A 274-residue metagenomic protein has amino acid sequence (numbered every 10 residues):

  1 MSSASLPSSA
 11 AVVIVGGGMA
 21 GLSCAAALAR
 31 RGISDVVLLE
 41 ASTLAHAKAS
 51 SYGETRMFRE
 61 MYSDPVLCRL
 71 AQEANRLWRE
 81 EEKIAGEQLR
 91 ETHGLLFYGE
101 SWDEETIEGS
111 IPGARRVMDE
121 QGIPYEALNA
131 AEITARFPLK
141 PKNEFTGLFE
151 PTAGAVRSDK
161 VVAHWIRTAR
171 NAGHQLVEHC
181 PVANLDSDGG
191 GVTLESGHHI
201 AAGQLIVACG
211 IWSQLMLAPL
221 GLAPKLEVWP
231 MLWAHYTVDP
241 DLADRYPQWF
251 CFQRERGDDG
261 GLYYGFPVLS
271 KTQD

Functional and structural regions predicted by a protein language model:
L6-A20, V37: Beta1/beta-strand and adjacent pyrophosphate-binding region of the FAD-binding site in flavoprotein oxidoreductases
V13-V15, L39, I200-W212: Short hydrophobic core segments
A20, L44, W212: Conserved Rossmann-like nucleotide-cofactor binding loop
A26-R31, G86-G94, Q204-V207, I211-D274: Active-site substrate-recognition segment that forms the wall of the catalytic cavity or substrate channel
A29-S50: Glycine-rich FAD pyrophosphate-binding loop
T55-R136, E144-F145, L262-Y263: Dinucleotide-binding Rossmann-like beta1-alpha1 core, especially the glycine-rich loop that anchors the ADP
F137-F145, D186-G191: A short, glycine/Asx- and small/polar-enriched loop/turn that sits immediately N-terminal to a beta-strand
F149-S196, I200-G203, A208: Helical element adjacent to the flavin cofactor pocket in flavoenzyme catalytic cores
